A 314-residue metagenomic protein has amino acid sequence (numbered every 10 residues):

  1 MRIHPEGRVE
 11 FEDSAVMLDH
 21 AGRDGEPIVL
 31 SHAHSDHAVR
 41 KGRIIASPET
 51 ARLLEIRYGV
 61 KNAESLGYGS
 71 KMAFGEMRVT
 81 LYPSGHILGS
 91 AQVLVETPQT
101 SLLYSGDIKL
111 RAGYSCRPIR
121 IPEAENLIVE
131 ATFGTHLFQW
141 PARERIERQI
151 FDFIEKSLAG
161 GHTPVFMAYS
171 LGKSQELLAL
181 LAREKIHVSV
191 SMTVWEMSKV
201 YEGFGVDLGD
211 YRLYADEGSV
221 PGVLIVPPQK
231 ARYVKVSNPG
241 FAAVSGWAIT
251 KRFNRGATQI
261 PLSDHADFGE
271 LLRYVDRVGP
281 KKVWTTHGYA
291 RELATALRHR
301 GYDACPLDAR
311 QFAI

Functional and structural regions predicted by a protein language model:
M1-P27, A33-V165, G172, H187: His/Asp/Glu-rich metal-coordinating catalytic cores of metallo-dependent phosphodiesterases/hydrolases acting on
P5, R183, G205-V206, D210-I314: C-terminal regulatory/interaction regions
V9, R23-D24, G69-F74, L88 (+5 more regions): A short acidic, often aromatic-flanked loop/helix-cap motif at beta-alpha or helix-coil junctions that lines enzyme
S35, T50-A51, K173, V194 (+2 more regions): Alpha-helix capping/helix-boundary segments
A38, S90, A112-G113, S174-L178 (+3 more regions): Short, well-ordered alpha-helical microsegments
R40-R43, Y58, C116-R117, W140 (+4 more regions): Short amphipathic alpha-helical segments
I44-S47, M167-A168, P261, T286-H287: Active-site-adjacent beta-strand anchor residues
R120-I121, T135-A215, K282-I314: Binuclear metal-ion centers of metallo-dependent hydrolases, dominated by the metallo-beta-lactamase
